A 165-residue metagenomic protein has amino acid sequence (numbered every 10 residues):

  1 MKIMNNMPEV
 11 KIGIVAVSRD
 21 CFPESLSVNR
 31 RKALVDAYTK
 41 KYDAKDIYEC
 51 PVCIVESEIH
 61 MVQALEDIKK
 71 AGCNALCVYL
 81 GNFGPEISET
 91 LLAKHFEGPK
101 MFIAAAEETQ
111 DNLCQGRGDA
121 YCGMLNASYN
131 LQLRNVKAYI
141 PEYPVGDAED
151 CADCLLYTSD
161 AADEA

Functional and structural regions predicted by a protein language model:
K2-E56: N-terminal glycine-rich anion-binding loop in soluble enzyme alpha/beta folds
C53-E66, D150-D153: Structural motif
M61-C73, L92: Short, well-structured alpha-helical segments in soluble
C73-N82, I103: Periplasmic-binding protein-like
L91-R117, S128-Q132: Short, acidic/small-residue loops that bind anionic groups at enzyme active sites
Q132-L156: A charged, well-structured terminal subsegment
Y157-A162: Conserved small/polar residues in nucleotide/adenosyl-binding loops
